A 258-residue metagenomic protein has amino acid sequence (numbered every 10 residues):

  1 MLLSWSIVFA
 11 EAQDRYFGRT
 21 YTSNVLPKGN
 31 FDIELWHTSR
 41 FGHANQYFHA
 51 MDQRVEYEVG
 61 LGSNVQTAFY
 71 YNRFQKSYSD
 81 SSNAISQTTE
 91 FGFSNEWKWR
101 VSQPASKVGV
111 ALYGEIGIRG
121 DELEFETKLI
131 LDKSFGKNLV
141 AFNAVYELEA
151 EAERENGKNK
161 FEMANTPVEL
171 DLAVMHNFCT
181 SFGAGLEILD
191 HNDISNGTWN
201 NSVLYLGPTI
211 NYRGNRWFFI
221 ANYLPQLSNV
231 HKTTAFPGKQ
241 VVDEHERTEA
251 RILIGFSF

Functional and structural regions predicted by a protein language model:
M1-F17: Cleavable N-terminal export/targeting peptides
A12-S257: Transmembrane beta-barrel domains of Gram-negative outer membranes and organellar outer membranes
